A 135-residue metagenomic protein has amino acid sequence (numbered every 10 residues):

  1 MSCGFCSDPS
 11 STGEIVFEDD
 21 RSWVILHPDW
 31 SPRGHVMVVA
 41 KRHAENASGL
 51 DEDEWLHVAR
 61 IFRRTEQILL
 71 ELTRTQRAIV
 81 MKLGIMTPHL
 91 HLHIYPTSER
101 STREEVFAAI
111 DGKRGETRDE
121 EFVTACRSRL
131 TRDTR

Functional and structural regions predicted by a protein language model:
M1-R135: HIT superfamily nucleotide-processing domains
